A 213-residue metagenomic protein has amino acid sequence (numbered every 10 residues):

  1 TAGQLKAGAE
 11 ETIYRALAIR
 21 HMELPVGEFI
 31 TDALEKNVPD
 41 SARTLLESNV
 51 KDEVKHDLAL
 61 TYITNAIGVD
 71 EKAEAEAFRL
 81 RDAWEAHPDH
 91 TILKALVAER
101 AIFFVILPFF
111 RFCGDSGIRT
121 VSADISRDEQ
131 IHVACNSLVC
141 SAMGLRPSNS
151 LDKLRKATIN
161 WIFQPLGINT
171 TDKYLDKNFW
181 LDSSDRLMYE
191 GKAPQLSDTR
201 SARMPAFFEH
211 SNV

Functional and structural regions predicted by a protein language model:
T1-V213: Non-heme di-metal
